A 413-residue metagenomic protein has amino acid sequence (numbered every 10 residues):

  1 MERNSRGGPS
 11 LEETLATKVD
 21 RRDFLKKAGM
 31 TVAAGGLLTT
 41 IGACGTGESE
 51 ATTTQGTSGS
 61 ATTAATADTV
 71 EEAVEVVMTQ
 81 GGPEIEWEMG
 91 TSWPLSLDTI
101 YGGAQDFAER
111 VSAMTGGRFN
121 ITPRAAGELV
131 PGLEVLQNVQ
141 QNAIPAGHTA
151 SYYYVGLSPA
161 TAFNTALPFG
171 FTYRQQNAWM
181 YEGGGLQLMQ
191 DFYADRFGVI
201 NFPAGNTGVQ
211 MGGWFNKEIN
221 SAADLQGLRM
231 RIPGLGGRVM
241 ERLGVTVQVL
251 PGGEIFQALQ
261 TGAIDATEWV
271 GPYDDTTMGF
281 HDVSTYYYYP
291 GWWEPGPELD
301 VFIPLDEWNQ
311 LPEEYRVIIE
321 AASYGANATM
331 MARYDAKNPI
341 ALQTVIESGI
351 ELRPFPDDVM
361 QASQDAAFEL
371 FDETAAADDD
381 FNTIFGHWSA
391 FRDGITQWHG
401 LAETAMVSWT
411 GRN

Functional and structural regions predicted by a protein language model:
M1-D23, K27, V32-T39: N-terminal secretory signal peptides
S10, L97-D98, L188: Secondary-structure junction/capping motif
V19, G29-T39, G45-E50, G56-Q176 (+2 more regions): N-terminal secretory/targeting leader peptides
Q175-L188: A gly/proline- and charged-residue-enriched helix-loop-helix capping module
